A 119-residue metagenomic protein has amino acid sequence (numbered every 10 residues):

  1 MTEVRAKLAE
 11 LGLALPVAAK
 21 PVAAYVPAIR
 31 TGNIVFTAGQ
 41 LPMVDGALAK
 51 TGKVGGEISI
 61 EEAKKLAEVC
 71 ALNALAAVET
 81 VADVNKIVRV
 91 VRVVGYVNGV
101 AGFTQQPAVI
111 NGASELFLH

Functional and structural regions predicted by a protein language model:
M1-H119: Short, polar/acidic, helix-capping and beta-turn segments at strand->helix junctions that line the mouths
